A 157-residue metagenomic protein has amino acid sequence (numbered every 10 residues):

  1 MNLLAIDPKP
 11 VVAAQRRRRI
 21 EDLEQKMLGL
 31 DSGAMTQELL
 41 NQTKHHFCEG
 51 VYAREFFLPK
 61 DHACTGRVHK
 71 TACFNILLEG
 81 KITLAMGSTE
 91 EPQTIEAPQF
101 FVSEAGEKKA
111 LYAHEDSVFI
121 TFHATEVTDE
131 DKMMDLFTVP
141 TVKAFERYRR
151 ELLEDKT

Functional and structural regions predicted by a protein language model:
M1-E55, A85, F145-T157: A short, N-terminal "cap"/entry segment at the start of jelly-roll beta-barrel domains of the cupin/DSBH fold
V51-K70, I95: Conserved short histidine dyad/triad with adjacent acidic residue
H62, K70-T71, E107, E115: A generic "binding-loop/recognition-motif" signal
H69-S88: Glycine- and acidic-residue-biased ligand/ion/polar-headgroup-sensing regions
K81, K108, D116-V118: Structural motif
M86-A110: Short acidic-glycine-tyrosine-enriched beta hairpin
H114-T157: Double-stranded beta-helix
